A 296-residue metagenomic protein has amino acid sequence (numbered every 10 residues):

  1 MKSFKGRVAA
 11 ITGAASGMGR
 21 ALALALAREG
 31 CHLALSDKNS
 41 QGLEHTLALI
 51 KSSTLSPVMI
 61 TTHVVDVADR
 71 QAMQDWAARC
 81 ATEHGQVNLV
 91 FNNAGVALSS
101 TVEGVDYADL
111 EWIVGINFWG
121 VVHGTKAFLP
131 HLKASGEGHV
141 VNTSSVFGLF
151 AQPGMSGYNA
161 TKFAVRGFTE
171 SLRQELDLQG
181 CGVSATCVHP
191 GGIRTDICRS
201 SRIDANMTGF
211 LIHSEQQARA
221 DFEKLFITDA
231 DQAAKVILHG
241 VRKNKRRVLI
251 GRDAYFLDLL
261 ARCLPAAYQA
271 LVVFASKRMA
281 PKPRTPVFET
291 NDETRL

Functional and structural regions predicted by a protein language model:
K2-A34: Canonical Rossmann dinucleotide-binding motif of NAD(H)/NADP(H)-dependent dehydrogenases/reductases, specifically
E29-H45: Conserved glycine-rich Rossmann-like NAD(P)H-binding loop of the short-chain dehydrogenase/reductase
S40-Q41, H63-D75, Y107: The beta1-alpha1 cofactor-binding region of Rossmann-like NAD(H)/NADP(H)-dependent oxidoreductases
T101-V102, D106-W112: Substrate-binding pocket helix/loop in short-chain dehydrogenase/reductase
T125, T161: Active-site helix of classical SDR
S145: Residue(s) in the substrate-gating loop at a strand-loop-helix junction that position the organic substrate next
L178-R252: SDR active-site lid
